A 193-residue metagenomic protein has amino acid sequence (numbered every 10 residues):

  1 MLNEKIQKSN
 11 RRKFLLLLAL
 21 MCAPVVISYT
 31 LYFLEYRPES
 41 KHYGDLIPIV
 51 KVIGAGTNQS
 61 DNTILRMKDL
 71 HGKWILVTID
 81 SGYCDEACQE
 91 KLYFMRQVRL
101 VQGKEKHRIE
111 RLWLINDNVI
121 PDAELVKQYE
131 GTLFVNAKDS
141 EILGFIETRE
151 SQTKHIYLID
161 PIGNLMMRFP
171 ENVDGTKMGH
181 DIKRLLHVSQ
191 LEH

Functional and structural regions predicted by a protein language model:
Q7-M21: N-terminal Sec-pathway targeting helices
L15-A19, V26, L34-D69, E90: N-terminal "domain-start" segment that seeds a small globular fold
F33, T63, R96-V101, H180-H193: Short, surface-exposed patches at the edges or C-terminal ends of soluble domains, predominantly
S60, G72, P161: Short, ordered coil/turn segments that flank beta-strands lining enzyme active or ligand-binding pockets
K68-R96: Short active-site neighborhood of thiol/selenol oxidoreductases, capturing the structured segment around
D85-E86, E90-Q128: Structural microenvironment flanking redox-active thiols in thiol-disulfide oxidoreductases
E110-D117, A123-I159: Short, internal strand/loop/helix patches that form the active-site neighborhood or redox-interaction surface
Q152, L158-H193: Thiol-/selenol-based redox modules, centered on thioredoxin-like and closely related oxidoreductase domains
